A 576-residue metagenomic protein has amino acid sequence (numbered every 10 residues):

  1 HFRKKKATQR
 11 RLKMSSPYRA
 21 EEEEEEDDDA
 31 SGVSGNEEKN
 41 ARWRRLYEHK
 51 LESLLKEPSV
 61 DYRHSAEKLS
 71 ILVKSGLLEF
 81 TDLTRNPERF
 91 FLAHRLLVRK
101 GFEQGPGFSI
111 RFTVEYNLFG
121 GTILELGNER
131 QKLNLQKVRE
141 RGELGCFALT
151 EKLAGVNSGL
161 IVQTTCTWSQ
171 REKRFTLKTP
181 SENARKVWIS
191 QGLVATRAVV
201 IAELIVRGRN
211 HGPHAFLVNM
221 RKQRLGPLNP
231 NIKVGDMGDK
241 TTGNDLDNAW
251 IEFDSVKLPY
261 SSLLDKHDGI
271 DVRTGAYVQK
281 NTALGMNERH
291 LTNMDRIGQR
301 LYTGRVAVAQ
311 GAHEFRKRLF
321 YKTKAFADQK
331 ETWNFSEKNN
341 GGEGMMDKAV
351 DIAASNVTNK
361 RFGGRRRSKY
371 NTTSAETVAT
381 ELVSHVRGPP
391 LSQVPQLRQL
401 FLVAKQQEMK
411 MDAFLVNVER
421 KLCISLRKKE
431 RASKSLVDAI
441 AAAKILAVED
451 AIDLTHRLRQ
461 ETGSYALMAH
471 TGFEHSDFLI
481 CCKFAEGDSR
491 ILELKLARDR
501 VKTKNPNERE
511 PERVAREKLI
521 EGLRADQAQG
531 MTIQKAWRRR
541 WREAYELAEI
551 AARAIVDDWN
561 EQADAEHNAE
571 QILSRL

Functional and structural regions predicted by a protein language model:
R10-C146, V156, Q170-T176, A349-I352 (+5 more regions): Amphipathic, small/basic residue-rich leader segments at the start of a protein or domain
T122, A184-K186, F484: Sensory/regulatory domains in signal-transduction proteins
Q170, R174-K233, W250: A short core secondary-structure module
W188-I189, G226, W250-G304, K322-D351 (+2 more regions): A glycine-rich, basic-preceded beta-loop-alpha segment at the flavin cofactor/substrate interface of flavin-utilizing
P227-V256: Flexible, small-/acidic-enriched active-site or ligand-binding loops
G342, M346-K348, S355, E381-S425 (+1 more regions): Extended, well-ordered alpha-helical scaffold/bundle regions in very large, multi-domain proteins
K434-P511: Alpha-helix capping/hinge segments and adjacent helical runs
T455, F473, S489-A565: Ordered core of a single globular domain
